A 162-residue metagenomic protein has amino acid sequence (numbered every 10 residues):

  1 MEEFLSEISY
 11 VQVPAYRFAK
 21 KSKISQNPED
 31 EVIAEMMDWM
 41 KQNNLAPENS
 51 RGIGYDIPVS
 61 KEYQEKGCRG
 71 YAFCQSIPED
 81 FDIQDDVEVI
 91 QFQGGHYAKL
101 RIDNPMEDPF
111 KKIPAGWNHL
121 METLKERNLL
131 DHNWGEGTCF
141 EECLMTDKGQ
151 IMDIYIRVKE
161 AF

Functional and structural regions predicted by a protein language model:
M1-F162: A solvent-exposed interaction/effector surface
